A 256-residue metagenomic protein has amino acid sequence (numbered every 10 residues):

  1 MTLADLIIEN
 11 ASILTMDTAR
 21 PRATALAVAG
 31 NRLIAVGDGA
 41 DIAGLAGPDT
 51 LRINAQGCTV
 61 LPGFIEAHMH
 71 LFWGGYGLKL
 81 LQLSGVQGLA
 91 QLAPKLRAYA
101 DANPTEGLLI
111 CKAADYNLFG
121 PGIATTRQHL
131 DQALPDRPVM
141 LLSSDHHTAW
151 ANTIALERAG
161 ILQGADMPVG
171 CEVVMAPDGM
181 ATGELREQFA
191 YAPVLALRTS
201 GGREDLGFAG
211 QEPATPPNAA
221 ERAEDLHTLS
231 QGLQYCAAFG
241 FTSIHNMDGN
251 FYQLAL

Functional and structural regions predicted by a protein language model:
L3-E9, L14, T18-L256: Divalent metal-binding segments
